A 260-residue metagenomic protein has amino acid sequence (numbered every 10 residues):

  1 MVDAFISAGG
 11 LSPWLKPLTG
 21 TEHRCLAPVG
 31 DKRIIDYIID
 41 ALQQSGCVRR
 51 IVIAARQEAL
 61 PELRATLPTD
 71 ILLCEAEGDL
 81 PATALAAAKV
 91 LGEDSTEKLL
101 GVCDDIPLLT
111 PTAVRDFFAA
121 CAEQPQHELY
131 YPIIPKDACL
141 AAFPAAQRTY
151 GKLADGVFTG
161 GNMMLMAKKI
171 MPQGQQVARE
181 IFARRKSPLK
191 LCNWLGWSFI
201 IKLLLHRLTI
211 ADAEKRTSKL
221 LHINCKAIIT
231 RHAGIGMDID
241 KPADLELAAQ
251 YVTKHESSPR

Functional and structural regions predicted by a protein language model:
M1-G20: N-terminal nucleotide-binding beta1-loop-alpha1 segment
D3-I6, K32-K98, H206-T209: Conserved N-terminal catalytic core of the sugar/cofactor nucleotidyltransferase
G20-D36: Short catalytic helix/loop segments, enriched in acidic residues and glycine and frequently bearing histidine
V102-D104: Active-site acidic Asp-centered loop
I106-L108: Acidic metal-phosphate-binding loop of nucleotide-sugar-dependent transferases
T110-K219, T230-G234: Conserved core of the sugar-phosphate nucleotidyltransferase
K226-I229, D238: Conserved active-site beta-strand element of glycosyltransferases/polysaccharide synthases
K241: Short, conserved phosphate/pyrophosphate- and ester-handling motifs at nucleotide-, phospho-/glycolipid
